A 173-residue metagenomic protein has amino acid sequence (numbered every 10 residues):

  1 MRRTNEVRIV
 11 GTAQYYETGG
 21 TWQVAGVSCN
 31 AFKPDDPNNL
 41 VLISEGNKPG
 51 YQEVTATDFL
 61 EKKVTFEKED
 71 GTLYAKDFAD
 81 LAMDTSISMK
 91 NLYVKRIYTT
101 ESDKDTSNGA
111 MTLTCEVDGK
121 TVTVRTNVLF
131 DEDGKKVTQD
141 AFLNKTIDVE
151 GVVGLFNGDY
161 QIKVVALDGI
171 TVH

Functional and structural regions predicted by a protein language model:
M1-H173: OB-fold nucleic-acid-binding modules
